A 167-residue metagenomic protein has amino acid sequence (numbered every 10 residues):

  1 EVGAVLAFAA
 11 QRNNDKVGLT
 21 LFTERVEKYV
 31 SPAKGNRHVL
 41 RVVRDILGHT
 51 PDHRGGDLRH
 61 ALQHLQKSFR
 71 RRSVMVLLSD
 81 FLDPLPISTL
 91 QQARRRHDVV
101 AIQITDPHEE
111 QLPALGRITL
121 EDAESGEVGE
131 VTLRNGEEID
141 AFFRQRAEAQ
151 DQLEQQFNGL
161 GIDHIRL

Functional and structural regions predicted by a protein language model:
E1-N36, H64, V74-L77, D83-L85 (+1 more regions): An amphipathic, basic-hydrophobic helix/alpha-beta surface used to engage anionic, phosphate-rich ligands or surfaces
E27-P32, L40-I46, G129: Mobile active-site "lid"/loop adjacent to the S-adenosyl-L-methionine
N36-V39, G55, I139, Q150: Alpha-helix initiation and N-capping motif
H38-S73, L85, I104-H108: Von Willebrand factor
H53, F81, R144-Q145: Residues that cap or flank secondary-structure elements
K67-S73, L85-L167: Von Willebrand factor type A / integrin I
L78-S79, I102: Short His-Asn-centered micro-motif
